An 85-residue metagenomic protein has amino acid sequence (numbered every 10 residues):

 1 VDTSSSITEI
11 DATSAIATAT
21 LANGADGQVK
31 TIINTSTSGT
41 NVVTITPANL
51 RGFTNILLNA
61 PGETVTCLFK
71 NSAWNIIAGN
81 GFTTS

Functional and structural regions predicted by a protein language model:
V1, I56-L58: Generic detection of short hydrophobic beta-strand segments and adjacent strand-loop junctions
V1-T46, F69-S85: Exposed extracellular interaction/assembly regions and N-terminal maturation sites
A17, T54, E63-V65: Residue-level marker for the onset of beta-strands and adjacent loop->beta junctions in well-ordered domains
P47-N55: Extracellular beta-sheet repeat scaffolds used for adhesion and glycan interaction
A60-N71: Extracellular disulfide-bonded cysteine-rich modules/repeats
